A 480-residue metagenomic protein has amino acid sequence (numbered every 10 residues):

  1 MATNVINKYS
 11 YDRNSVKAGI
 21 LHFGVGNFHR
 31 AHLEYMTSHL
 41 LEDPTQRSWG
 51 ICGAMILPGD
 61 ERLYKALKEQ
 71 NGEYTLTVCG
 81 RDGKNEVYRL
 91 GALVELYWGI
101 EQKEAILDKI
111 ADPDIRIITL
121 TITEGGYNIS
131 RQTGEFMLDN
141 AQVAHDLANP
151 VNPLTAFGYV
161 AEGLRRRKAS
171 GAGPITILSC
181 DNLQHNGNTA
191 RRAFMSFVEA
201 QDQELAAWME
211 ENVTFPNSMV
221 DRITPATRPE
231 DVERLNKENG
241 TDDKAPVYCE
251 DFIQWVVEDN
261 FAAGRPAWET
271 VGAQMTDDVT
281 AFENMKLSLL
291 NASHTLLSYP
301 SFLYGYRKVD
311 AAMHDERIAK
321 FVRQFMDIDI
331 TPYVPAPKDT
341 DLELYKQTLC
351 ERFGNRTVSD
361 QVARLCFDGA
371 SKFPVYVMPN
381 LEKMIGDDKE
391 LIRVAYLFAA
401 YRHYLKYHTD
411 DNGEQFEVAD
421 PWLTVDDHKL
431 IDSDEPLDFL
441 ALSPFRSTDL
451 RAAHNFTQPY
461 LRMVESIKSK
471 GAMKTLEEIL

Functional and structural regions predicted by a protein language model:
M1-L480: Substrate/ligand-engaging "lid" and interaction regions
